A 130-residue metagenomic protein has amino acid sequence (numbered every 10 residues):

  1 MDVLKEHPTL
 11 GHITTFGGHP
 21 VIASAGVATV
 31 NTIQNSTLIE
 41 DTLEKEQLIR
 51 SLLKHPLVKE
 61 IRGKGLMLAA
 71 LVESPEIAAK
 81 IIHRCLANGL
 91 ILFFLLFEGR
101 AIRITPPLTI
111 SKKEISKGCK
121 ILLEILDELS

Functional and structural regions predicted by a protein language model:
M1-S130: Conserved N-terminal phosphate-binding loop of PLP-dependent enzymes in the Aspartate aminotransferase
